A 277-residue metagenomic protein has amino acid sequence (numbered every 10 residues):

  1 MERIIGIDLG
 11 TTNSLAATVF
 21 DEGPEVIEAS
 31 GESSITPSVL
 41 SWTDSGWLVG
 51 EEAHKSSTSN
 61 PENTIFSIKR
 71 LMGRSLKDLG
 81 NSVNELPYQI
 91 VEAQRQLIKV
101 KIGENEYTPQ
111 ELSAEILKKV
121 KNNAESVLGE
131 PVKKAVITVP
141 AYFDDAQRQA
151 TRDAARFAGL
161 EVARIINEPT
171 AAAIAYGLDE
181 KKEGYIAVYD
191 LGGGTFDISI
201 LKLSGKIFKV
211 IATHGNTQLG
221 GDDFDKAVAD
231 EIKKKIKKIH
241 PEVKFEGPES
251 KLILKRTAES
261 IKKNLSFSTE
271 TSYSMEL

Functional and structural regions predicted by a protein language model:
M1-Q96, K101-E115, N122-L277: Oxyanion-binding/catalytic loops of NTP- or PPi-dependent enzymes
